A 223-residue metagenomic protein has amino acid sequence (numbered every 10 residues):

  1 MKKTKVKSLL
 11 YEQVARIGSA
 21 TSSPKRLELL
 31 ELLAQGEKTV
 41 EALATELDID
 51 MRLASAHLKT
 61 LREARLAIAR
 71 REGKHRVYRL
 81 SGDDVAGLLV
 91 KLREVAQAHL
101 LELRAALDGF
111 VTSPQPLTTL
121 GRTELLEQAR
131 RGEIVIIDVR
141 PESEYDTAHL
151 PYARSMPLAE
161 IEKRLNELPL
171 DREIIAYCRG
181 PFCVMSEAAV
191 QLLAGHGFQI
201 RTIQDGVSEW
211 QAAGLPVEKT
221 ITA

Functional and structural regions predicted by a protein language model:
K2-K5, L10-S19, E31-A42, A56 (+5 more regions): Rhodanese-like catalytic fold shared by cysteine-dependent sulfurtransferases and DSP/PTP-type phosphatases
K25, R65: Glycine-centered, phosphate/nucleic-acid-interacting loop/turn motifs that mediate DNA/RNA or nucleotide
L27-L29: Pre-recognition alpha-helix immediately N-terminal to the DNA-recognition helix within helix-turn-helix or winged-helix
D50-L53: Helix-turn-helix DNA-binding motif, specifically the short coil turn and the N-cap/start of the second
Q115-R130: A short, well-structured juxtamembrane/interface segment
L125, E133-R140, M156: Short hydrophobic beta-strand that contains or immediately precedes a catalytic carboxylate
